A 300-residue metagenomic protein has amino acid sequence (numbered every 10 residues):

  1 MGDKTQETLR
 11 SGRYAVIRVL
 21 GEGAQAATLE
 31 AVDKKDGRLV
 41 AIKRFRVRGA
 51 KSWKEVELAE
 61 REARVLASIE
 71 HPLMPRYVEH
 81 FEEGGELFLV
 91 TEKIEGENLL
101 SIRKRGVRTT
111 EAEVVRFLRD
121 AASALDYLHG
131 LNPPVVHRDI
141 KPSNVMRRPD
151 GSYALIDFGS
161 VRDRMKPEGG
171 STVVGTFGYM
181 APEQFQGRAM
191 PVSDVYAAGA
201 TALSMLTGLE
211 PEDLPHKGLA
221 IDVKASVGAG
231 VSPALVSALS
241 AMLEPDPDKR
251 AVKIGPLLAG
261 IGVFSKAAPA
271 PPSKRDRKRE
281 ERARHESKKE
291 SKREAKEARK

Functional and structural regions predicted by a protein language model:
I17-G23, T28: Protein kinase glycine-rich loop
L29-E30, R38-V47: Glycine-rich ATP phosphate-binding loop
R46-S68: AlphaC helix of the eukaryotic protein kinase fold
H80: Activation-segment/catalytic-loop signature of the eukaryotic protein kinase fold
G84-N98, I102: Conserved short submotifs of the Hanks-type protein kinase catalytic core that shape the nucleotide-binding pocket
F117-L118: Activation segment signature within eukaryotic-like protein kinase domains
S123-V135: Protein kinase catalytic-loop region centered on the HRD/HxD motif
G169-E183: Conserved activation segment of eukaryotic-like protein kinases, specifically the C-terminal portion of the activation
